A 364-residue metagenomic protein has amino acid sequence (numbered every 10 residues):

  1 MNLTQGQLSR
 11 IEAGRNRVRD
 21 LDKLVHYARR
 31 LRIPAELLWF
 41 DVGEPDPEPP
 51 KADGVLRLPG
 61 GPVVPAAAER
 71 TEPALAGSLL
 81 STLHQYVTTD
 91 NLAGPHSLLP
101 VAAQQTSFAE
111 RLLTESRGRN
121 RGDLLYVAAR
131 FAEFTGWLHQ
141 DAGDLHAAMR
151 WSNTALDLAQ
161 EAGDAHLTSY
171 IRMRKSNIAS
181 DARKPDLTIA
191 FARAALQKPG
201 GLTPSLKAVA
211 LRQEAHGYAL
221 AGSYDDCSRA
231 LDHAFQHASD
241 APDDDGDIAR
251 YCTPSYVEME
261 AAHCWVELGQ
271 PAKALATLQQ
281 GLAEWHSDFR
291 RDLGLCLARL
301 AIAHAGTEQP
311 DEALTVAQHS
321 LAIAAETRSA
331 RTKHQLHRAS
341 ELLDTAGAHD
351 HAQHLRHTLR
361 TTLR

Functional and structural regions predicted by a protein language model:
M1-A68, R356-R364: Short amphipathic recognition helices of helix-turn-helix/homeodomain-type DNA-binding modules
R70-A76, L80-R364: Conserved binding/catalytic microenvironments
